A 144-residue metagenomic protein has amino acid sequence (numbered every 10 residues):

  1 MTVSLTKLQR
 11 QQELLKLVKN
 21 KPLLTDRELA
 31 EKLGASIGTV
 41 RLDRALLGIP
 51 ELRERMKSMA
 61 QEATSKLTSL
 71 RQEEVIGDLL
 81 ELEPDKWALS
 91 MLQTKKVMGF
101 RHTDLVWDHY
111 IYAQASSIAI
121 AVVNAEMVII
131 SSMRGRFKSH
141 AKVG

Functional and structural regions predicted by a protein language model:
M1-E13: Short, Lys/Arg-enriched anionic-surface-contact patches
T2, E28, T103, R134: Conserved short-loop catalytic and cofactor-binding motifs
E13, K19-M91: Non-catalytic linker/capping segments at the edges of enzyme domains
M91-V97: Secondary-structure transition/turn motif
V97-D108: Short histidine-centered catalytic/ligand-binding loop motif
V106-I129: Active-site helix/loop of acyl-thioester processing domains in fatty-acid/polyketide metabolism, spanning hotdog-fold
V128-R136: Charged, surface-exposed interaction regions in soluble eukaryotic proteins
G135, S139-G144: Hydrophobic beta-sheet segments that form the core/acyl-binding groove of ACP/CoA-dependent acyl-chain-processing
